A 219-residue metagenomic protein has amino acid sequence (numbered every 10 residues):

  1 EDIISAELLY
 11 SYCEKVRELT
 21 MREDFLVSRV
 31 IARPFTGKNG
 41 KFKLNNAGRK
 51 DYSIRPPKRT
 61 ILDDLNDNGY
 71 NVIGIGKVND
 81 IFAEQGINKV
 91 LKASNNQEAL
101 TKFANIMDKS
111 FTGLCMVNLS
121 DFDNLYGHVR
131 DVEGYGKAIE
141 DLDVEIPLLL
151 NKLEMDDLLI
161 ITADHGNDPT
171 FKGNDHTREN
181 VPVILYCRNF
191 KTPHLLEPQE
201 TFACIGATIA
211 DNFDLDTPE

Functional and structural regions predicted by a protein language model:
E1-E219: Feature captures the catalytic ectodomains and active-site-proximal regions of enzymes that hydrolyze or transfer
